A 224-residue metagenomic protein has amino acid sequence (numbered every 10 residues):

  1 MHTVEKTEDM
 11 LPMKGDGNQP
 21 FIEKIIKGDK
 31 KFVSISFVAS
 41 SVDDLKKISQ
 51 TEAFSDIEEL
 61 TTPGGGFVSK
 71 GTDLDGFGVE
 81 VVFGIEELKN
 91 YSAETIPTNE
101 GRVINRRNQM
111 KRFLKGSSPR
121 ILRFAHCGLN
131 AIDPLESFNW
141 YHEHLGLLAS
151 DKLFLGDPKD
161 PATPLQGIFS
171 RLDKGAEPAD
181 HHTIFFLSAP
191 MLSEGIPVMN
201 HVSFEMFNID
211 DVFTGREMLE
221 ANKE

Functional and structural regions predicted by a protein language model:
M1-P20, L129-T183: Core segments of cupin and vicinal oxygen chelate
E8-D9, K14-G17, I35-G78, I132-L135 (+2 more regions): Vicinal oxygen chelate
N18-E23, D75-E80, E87-K89, A176-H181: Short, charged/polar, Gly/Pro-enriched secondary-structure boundary elements
I22-K24, F113-G116, F185-L192: Short beta-strand/turn micro-motifs at beta-sheet edges
G28: Conserved functional hotspot residues or short segments at active or partner-binding sites across diverse domains
F32-F37, A93-E136, L148, M199-V202: N-terminal beta-strand motif that seeds the catalytic metal site of vicinal oxygen chelate
A53-R120, G167-F169, N222-E224: Vicinal oxygen chelate
L153-F154, D160-E224: A compositional/structural signature marking long, glycine- and acidic/polar-rich segments with frequent tryptophans
